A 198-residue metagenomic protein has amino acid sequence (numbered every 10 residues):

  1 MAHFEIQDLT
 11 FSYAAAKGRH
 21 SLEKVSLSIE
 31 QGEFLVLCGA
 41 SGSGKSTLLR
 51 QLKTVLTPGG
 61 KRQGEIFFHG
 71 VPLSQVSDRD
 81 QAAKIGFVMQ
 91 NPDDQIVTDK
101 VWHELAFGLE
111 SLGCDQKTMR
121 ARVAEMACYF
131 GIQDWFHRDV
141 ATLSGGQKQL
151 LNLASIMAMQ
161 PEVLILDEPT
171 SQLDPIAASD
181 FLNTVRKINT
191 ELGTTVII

Functional and structural regions predicted by a protein language model:
M1-I6, F11-K24, L56-G59, S77: A short, flexible loop at the N-terminus of ABC-type nucleotide-binding domains that lies
C38-A40: The feature captures the beta-strand-to-loop junction immediately N-terminal to the Walker
K61-P72, Q81: Conserved ABC transporter NBD signature motif
K117-W135: Conserved ABC ATPase "signature" region
D139-L143, Q147: Conserved ABC ATPase signature
Q160: Conserved catalytic motifs of ABC-family nucleotide-binding domains
L164-D167: Catalytic Walker B motif of ABC-type/P-loop ATPase nucleotide-binding domains
